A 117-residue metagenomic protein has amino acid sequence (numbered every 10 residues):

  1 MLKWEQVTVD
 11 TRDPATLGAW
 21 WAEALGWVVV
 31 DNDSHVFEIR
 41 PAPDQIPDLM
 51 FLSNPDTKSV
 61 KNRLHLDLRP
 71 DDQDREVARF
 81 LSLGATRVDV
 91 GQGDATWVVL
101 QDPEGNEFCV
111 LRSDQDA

Functional and structural regions predicted by a protein language model:
M1-L2, V9-P14, A24-D31, S59: A broad, low-specificity signal for short, low-complexity segments enriched in glycine/proline and polar/charged
L2-Q6, V30-D31, E38-R40, Q45-L52 (+1 more regions): Vicinal oxygen chelate
W4-R12, D56-R79, T96-Q101: Vicinal oxygen chelate
D13-P14, V29, H35, Q73 (+1 more regions): A generic "binding-loop/recognition-motif" signal
D13-V28, E76-S82: Amphipathic alpha-helical segments
S34, D44-I46, S59-R63: Short connector loops at helix/strand junctions that flank enzyme active sites, especially segments positioning acidic
V36-E38, D67: Catalytic beta/alpha-barrel core
